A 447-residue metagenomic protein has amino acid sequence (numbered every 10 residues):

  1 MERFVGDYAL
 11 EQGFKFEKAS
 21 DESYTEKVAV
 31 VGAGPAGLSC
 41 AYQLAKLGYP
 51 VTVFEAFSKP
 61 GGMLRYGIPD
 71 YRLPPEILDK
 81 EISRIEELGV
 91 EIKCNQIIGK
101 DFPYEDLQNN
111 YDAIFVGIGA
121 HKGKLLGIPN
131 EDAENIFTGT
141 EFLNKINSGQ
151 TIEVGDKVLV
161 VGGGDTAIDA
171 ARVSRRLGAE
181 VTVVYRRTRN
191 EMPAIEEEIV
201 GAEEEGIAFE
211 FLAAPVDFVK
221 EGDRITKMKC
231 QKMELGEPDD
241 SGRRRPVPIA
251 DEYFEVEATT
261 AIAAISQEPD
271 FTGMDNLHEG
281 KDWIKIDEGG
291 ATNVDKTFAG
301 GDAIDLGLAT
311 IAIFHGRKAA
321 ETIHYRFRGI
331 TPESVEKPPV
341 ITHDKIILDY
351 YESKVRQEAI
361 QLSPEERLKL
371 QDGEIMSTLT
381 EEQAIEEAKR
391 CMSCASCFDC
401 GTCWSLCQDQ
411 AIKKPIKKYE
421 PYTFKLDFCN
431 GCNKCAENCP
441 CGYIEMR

Functional and structural regions predicted by a protein language model:
M1, V5-E22, K80-K100, G123-L177 (+1 more regions): Glycine-rich dinucleotide-binding loop and its adjacent helix/turn
M1-G6, K59, V90-I92, S396-T423 (+1 more regions): Iron-sulfur cluster-binding cysteine motifs and their immediate structural context in ferredoxin-like electron-transfer
E22-V31, D79-I128, D217-K229, E234-E237 (+2 more regions): Feature captures the FAD/FMN-dependent oxidoreductase FAD-binding
E26-T52, T166-R175: N-terminal Rossmann-like FAD-binding beta1-loop-alpha1 element of flavoenzymes
P50-V53, F57-I92, N144, A171-D217 (+1 more regions): Rossmann-like dinucleotide-binding cores of NAD(P)H-dependent redox enzymes
E134-V158, P238-G307, F314: FAD-site-proximal beta/loop scaffold in flavoenzymes
A170, G300-E333: A conserved FAD-binding loop/helix module that cradles the flavin
V200, E205-G206, A213-R224, E234-G236 (+2 more regions): Mid-to-C-terminal Rossmann-like scaffold of FAD/NAD(P)H-dependent oxidoreductases
